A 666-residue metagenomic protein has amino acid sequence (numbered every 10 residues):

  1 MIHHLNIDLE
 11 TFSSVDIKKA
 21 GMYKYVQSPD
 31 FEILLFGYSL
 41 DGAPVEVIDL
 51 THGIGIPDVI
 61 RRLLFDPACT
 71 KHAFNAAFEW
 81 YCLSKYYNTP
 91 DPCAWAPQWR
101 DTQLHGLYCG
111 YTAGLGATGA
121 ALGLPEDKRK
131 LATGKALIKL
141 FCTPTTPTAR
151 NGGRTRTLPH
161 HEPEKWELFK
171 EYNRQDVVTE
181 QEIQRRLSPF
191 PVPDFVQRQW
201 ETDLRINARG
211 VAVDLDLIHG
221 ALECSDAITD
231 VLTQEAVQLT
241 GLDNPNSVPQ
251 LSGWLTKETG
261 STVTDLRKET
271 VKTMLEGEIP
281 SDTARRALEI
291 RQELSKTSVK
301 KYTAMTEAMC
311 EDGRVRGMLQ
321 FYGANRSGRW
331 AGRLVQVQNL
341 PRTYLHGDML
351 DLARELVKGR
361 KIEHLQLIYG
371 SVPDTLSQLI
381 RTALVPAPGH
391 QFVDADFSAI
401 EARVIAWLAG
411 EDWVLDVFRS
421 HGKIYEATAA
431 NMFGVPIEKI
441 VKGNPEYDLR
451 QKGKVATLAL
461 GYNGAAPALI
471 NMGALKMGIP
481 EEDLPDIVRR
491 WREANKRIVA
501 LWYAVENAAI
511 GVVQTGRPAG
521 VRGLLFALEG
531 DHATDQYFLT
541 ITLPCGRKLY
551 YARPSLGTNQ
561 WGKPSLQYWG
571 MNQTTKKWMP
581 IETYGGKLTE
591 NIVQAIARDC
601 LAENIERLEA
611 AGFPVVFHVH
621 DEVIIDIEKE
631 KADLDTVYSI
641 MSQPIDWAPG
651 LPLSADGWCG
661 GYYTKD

Functional and structural regions predicted by a protein language model:
M1-H3, R61-F65, T375-Q391, E606-A610: A short acidic-Thr-Gly-centered motif at the start of a beta-strand
M1-V15, L35-G37, D127, A136-L376 (+4 more regions): Conserved "right-hand" nucleotidyltransferase catalytic core of DNA-directed polymerases
N6-I7, F74, W99-D101, L384-I400: Conserved catalytic palm subdomain of right-hand nucleotidyl-transferase polymerases, strongest for RNA-directed enzymes
S13, A77-T89, C109, S252-E258 (+2 more regions): Short active-site loop/helix that positions an aromatic residue
S28-Y38, G42-S188, W200, H346 (+1 more regions): Active-site-proximal helix-loop-helix substrate-binding element of RNase H-like nuclease domains
L187-Q199, C600-H620: Active-site palm subdomain of RNA-directed nucleic acid polymerases
P280, A430, V435-A611, P652 (+1 more regions): Conserved catalytic core of nucleic-acid polymerases
M477, M641-P649: A common structural junction motif
